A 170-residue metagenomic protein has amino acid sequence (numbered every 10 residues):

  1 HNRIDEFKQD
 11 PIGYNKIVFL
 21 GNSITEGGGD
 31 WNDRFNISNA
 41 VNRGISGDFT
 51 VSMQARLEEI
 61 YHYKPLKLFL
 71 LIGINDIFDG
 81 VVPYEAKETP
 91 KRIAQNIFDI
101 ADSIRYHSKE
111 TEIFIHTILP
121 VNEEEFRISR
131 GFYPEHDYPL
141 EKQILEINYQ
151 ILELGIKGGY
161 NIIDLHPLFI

Functional and structural regions predicted by a protein language model:
H1-K67: Serine-esterase "nucleophile elbow" of acetyl-processing enzymes
D33-N39, Q54-I170: Alpha-helical cap/lid subdomain in secreted, periplasmic, or secretory-pathway luminal O-acyl-processing enzymes
